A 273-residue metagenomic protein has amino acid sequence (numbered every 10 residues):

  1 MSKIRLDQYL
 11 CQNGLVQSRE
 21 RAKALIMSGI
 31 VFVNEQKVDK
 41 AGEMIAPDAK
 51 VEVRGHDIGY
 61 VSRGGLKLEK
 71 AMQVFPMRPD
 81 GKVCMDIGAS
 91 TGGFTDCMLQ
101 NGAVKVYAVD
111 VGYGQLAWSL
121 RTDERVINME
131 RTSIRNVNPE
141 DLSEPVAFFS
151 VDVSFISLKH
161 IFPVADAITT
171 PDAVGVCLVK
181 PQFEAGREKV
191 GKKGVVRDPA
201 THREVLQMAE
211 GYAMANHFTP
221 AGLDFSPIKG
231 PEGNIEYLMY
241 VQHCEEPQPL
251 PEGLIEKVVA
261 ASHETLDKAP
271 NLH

Functional and structural regions predicted by a protein language model:
M1-A49, V83-C84: A basic, amphipathic helix-loop patch mediating RNA/tRNA/ribosome contacts
D80-S90: Conserved class I S-adenosyl-L-methionine
G92-G93, G114: Glycine-rich SAM-binding Motif I of class I
C97-K105: Conserved S-adenosyl-L-methionine
Y107-H160: S-adenosyl-L-methionine
K159-V176: A short glycine-rich, Lys/Arg-flanked "PGG" loop and its adjoining helix->strand segment in the class I
P181-D198: Short, glycine-/aromatic-enriched active-site segment of Class I SAM-dependent methyltransferases
I235-H273: Flexible, glycine-/basic-rich loop-and-beta segments that form/coincide with the SAM-dependent methyltransferase
